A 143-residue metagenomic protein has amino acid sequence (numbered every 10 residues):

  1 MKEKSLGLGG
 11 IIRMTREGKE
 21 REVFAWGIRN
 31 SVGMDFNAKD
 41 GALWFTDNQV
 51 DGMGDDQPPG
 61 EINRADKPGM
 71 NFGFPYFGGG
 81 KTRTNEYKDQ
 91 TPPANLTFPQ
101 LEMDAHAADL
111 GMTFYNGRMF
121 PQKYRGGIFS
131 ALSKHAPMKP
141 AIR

Functional and structural regions predicted by a protein language model:
K2-K19, R29-N30, D35-R143: Beta-propeller domain segments
V23: Conserved beta-strand positions that form and line the central face of beta-propeller blades
